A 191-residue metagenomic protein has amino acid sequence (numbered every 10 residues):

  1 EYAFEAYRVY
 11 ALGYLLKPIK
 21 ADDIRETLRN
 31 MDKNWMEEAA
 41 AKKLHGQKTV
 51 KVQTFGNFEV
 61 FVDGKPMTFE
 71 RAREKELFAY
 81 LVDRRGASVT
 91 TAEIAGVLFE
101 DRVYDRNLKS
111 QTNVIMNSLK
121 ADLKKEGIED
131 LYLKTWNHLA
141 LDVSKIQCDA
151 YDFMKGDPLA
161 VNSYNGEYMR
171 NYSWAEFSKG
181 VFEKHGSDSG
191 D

Functional and structural regions predicted by a protein language model:
E1-W35: CheY-like receiver
D23, R29, K33-D191: Intrinsically disordered, low-complexity protein-interaction/activation regions
